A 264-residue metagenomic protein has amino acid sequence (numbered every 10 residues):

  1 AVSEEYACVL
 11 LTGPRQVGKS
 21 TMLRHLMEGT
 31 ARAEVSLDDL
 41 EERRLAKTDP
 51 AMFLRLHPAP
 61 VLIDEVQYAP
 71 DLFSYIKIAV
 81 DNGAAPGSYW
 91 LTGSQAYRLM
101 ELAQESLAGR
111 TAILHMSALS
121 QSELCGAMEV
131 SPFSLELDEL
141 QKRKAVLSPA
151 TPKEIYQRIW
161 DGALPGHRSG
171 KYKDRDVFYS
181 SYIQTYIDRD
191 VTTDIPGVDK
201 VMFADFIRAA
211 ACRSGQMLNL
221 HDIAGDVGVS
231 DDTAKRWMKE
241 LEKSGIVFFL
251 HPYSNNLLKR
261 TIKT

Functional and structural regions predicted by a protein language model:
A1-E4: Pre-Walker A adenine-sensing motif
L11: Hydrophobic anchor at the beta1->P-loop junction of P-loop NTPases
S20: Walker A/P-loop
R32-I63, P70: Short glycine-rich substrate-engagement loop in P-loop NTPases that contacts/grips substrate
F73-Y97, E101-S106: Conserved catalytic/switch belt of AAA+ P-loop NTPases
Y97-I113, C125-V130: Short regulatory helix/loop adjacent to the ATP-binding pocket of P-loop NTPases
R168-T264: Accessory nucleic acid-recognition modules appended to NTPase machines
